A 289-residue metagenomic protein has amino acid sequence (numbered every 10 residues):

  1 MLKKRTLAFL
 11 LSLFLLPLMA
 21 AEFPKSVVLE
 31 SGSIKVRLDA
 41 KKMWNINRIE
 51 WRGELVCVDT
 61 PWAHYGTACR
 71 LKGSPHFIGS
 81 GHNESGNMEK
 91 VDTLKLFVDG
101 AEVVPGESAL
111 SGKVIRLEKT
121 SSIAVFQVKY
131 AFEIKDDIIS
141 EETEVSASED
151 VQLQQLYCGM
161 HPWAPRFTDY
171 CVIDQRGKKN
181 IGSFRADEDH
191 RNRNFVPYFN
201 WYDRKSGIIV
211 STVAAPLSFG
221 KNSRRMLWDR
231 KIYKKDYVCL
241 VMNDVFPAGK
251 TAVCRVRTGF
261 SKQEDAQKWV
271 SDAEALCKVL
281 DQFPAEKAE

Functional and structural regions predicted by a protein language model:
M1-R5: Positively charged n-region of N-terminal signal peptides that target proteins for export
A8-P17: Bacterial N-terminal signal peptides
A21-I34, D39-M43, F199-E289: Beta-strand-rich recognition/accessory modules
S26-P105, K113-R116: Acidic-aromatic substrate-binding/catalytic surfaces of carbohydrate-active enzymes
R116-I123: Short beta-strand segments that buttress and anchor functional surface loops
V128-F132: Hydrophobic/aromatic beta-strand elements that line small-molecule binding cavities or substrate pockets in beta-rich
K135-G177: Acidic (Asp/Glu-rich), glycine- and aromatic
F184-N192: Extended amphipathic alpha-helical segments with heptad-repeat/coiled-coil character used for oligomerization, fusion
